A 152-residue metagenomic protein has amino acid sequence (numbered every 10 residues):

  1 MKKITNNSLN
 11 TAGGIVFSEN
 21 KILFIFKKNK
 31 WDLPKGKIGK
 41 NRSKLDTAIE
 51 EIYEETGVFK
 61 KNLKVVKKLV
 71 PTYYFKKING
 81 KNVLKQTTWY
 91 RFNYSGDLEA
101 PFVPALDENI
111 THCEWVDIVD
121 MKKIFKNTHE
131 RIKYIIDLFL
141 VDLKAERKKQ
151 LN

Functional and structural regions predicted by a protein language model:
M1-P34, L45: N-terminal strand-loop-strand
T5, V70, T87, K133 (+1 more regions): Residue-level detector of intrinsically disordered/flexible regions characterized by low predicted structural confidence
N6-N7, K21, L63-V65, L140: Generic alpha-helical hydrophobic packing signal
K30-D32, G39-K40, E130-R131: Short, surface-exposed beta-strand-loop junctions and turns on beta-sheet-rich folds
P34, K40, K148-N152: Functional cleft and adjacent loop/helix regions within the main domain that mediate ligand binding or catalysis
I38-T128: Unchanged
K123-N152: Charged phosphate-binding loop/patch that engages nucleotide di/tri-phosphates or the phosphate backbone of nucleic
